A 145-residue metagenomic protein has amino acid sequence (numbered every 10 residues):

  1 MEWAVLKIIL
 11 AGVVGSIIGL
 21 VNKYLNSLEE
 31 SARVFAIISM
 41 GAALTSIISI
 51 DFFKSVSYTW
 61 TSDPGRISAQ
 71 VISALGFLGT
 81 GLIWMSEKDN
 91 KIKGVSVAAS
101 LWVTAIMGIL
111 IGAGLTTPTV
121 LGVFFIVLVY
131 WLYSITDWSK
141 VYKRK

Functional and structural regions predicted by a protein language model:
M1-G65, A113-G114, L121, W131 (+1 more regions): Alpha-helical transmembrane segments and their membrane-interface boundaries that form or gate the permeation pathway
V56-I83: Alpha-helical transmembrane-segment detector that highlights a single hydrophobic TM helix and its immediate
L75, T80, L121-I126, L132: Hydrophobic, low-charge alpha-helical segments
L78, S100-G108: Hydrophobic, membrane-inserted alpha-helices
W84, I106-G114: Hydrophobic alpha-helical transmembrane segments
M85-S96: Short, amphipathic, aromatic/basic-enriched membrane-interface segments that mark the entry/exit of transmembrane
V95, T117-G122: Hydrophobic alpha-helical membrane segments of integral membrane proteins
V141-K145: Short, charged juxtamembrane terminal tails flanking transmembrane helices
